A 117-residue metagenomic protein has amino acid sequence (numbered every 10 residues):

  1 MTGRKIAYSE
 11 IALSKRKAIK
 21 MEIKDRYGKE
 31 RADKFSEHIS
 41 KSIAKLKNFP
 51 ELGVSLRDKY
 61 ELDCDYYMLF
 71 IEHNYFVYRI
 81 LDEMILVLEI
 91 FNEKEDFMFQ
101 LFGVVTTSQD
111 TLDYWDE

Functional and structural regions predicted by a protein language model:
M1-H38: Arg/Lys-rich, positively charged N-terminal/basic patches that mediate binding to nucleic acids
R4, D25, I39, F70-H73 (+2 more regions): Structured catalytic/translocation cores of nucleotide/phosphate-coupled proteins
S36, L52-L56, T107-S108: Juxtamembrane/interface motifs at transmembrane-helix termini
S40-N48: Compact soluble domain cores
N48-I85: Basic/aromatic recognition patch in beta-strand/loop cores that engages polyanionic ligands
N74-Y75, R79-E117: Enriched for short, Lys/Arg-rich terminal
